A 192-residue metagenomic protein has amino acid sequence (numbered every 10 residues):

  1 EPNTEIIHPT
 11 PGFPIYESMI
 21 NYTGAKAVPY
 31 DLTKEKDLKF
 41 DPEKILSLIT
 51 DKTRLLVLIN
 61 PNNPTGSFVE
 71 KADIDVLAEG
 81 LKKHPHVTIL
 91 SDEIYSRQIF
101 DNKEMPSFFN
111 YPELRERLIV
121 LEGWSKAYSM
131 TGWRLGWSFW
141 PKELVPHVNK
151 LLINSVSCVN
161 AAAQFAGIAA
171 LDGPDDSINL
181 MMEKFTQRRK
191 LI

Functional and structural regions predicted by a protein language model:
E1-I20: Conserved PLP-anchoring active-site segment centered on the Schiff-base-forming lysine
N3, T50, K184-I192: Short, intrinsically disordered, charge-balanced linker/junction segments flanking boundaries in proteins
T4, A25, L81-T88, L114-E116: A short helix->loop->beta-strand "cap" motif at the edges of active sites that frequently abuts
P11, E93-Y95, G123-W124: Short strand-turn motif at the edge of the Rossmann-like AdoMet-binding core
V28, L32-N102: Active-site phosphate-binding strand-loop segment of PLP-dependent enzymes
P42, S91, L152, M182 (+1 more regions): Short amphipathic alpha-helical/adjacent loop interface patches that line ligand and macromolecule-binding sites
Y111, R115-T186: Conserved core segment of the aminotransferase class I/II
